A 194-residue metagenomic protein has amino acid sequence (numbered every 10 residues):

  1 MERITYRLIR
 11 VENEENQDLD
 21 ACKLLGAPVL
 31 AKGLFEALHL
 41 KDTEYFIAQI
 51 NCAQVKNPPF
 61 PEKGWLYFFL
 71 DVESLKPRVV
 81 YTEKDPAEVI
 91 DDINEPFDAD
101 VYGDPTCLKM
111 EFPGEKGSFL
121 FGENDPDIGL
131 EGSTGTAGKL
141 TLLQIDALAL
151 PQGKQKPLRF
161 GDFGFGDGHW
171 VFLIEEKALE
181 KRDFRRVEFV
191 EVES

Functional and structural regions predicted by a protein language model:
M1-S194: Preference for intrinsically disordered or flexible, low-complexity segments and adjacent hinge/connector residues
